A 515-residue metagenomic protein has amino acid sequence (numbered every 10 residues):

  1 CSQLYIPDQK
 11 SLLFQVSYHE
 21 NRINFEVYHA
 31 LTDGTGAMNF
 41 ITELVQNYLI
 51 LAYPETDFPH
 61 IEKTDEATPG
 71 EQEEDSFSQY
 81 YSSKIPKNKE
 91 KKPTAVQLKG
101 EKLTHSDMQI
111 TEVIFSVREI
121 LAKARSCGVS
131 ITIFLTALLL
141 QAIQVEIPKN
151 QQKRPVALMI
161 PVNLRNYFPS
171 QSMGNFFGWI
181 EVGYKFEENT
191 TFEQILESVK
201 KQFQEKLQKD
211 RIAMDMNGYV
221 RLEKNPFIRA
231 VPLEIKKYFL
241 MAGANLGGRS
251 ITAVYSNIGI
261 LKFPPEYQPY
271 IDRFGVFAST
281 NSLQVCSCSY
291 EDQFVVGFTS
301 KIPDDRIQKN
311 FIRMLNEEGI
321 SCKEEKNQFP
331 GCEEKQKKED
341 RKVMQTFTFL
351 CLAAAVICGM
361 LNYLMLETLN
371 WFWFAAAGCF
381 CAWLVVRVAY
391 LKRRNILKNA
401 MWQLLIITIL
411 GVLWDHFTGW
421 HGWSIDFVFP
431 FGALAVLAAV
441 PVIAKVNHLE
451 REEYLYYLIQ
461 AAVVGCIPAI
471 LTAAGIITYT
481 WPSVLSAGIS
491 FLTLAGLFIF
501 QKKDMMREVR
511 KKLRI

Functional and structural regions predicted by a protein language model:
C1, P59-T111, F115: Short amphipathic alpha-helices and their capping loops
C1-F14, V145-N327: Acyl-thioester-dependent acyl-group transfer interface
C1-T35, N39-T42, Q46: Acyl-thioester-dependent condensation/acyltransferase catalytic cores
L12-I23, L98-R165: Gly/Ser/Thr-rich phosphate-binding loops and adjoining beta-strand/alpha-helix segments that form adenosine-phosphate
Q328-C379, I515: N-terminal topogenic module of multi-pass integral membrane proteins
A355-A376, K392-L397, L413-G432, L449-E453 (+1 more regions): Membrane-helix interface and helix-disruption motif detector
G432-I443, E453-A474: Hydrophobic alpha-helical membrane segments
M505-I515: Short, highly charged, low-complexity non-transmembrane loops/tails of multi-pass membrane proteins
